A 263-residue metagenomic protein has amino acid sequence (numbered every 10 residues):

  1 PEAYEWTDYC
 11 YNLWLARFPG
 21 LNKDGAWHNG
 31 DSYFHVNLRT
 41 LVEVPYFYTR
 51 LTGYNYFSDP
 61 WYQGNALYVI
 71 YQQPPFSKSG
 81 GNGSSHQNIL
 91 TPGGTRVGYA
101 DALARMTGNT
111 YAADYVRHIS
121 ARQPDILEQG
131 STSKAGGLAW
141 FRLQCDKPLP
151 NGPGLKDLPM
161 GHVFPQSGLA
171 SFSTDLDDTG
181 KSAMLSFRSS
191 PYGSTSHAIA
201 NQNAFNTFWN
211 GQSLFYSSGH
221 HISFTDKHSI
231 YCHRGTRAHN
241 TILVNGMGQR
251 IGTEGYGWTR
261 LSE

Functional and structural regions predicted by a protein language model:
P1-E2, N37-Y54, A100-T110, H118 (+4 more regions): Well-ordered alpha-helical scaffold segments within catalytic/enzyme domains
P1-S79, S85: Aromatic-lined, polymer-binding surfaces characteristic of secreted/periplasmic polysaccharide-degrading enzymes
E2, Y33, W61, T95-R96 (+4 more regions): Generic detector of ordered secondary-structure context
C10, W14, L38, Q73 (+4 more regions): Ser/Thr/Asn(+Pro)-rich, low-complexity disordered segments
R17, L21-H28, Q72-G80, N109-T110 (+5 more regions): Short secondary-structure junctions and interdomain/linker hinges
P19-V36, Y54, K78, H86-Q87 (+4 more regions): Solvent-exposed loop and edge beta-strand segments that line ligand/cofactor-binding and catalytic clefts
G53-K134: C-terminal, helix-dominated tail/subdomain
I126-E263: Catalytic and substrate-binding regions of extracellular carbohydrate-active enzymes, especially polysaccharide lyases
